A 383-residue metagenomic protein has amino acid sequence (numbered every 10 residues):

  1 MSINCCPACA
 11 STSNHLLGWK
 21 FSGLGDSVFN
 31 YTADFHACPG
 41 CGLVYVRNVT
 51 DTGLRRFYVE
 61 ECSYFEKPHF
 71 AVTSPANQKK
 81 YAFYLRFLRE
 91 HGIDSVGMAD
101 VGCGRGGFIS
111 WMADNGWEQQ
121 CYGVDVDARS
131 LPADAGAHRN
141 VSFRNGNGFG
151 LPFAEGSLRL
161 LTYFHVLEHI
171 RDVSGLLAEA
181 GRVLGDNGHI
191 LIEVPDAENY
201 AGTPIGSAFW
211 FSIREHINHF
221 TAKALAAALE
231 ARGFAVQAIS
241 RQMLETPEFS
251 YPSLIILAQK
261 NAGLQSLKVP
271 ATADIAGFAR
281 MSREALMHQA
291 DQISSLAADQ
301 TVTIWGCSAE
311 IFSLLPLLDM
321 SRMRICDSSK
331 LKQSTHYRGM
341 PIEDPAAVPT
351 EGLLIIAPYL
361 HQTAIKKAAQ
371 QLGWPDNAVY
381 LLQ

Functional and structural regions predicted by a protein language model:
M1-G156, L160-F164, L177, Y251-L257 (+3 more regions): Conserved N-terminal segment of class I S-adenosyl-L-methionine
H15-F21, F234-L244: Conserved S-adenosyl-L-methionine
W117-Q119, G188, W374-A378: A short helix->loop->beta-strand "cap" motif at the edges of active sites that frequently abuts
S157-H165, G352-Y359: Short SAM/SAH-binding signature in class I
H169: Phosphate-binding active sites in nucleotide-utilizing proteins
S174-H189: A short glycine-rich, Lys/Arg-flanked "PGG" loop and its adjoining helix->strand segment in the class I
I192-A228: Short, glycine-/aromatic-enriched active-site segment of Class I SAM-dependent methyltransferases
P252-Q383: Hydrophobic, well-ordered beta-alpha structural blocks that scaffold small-molecule cofactor pockets
